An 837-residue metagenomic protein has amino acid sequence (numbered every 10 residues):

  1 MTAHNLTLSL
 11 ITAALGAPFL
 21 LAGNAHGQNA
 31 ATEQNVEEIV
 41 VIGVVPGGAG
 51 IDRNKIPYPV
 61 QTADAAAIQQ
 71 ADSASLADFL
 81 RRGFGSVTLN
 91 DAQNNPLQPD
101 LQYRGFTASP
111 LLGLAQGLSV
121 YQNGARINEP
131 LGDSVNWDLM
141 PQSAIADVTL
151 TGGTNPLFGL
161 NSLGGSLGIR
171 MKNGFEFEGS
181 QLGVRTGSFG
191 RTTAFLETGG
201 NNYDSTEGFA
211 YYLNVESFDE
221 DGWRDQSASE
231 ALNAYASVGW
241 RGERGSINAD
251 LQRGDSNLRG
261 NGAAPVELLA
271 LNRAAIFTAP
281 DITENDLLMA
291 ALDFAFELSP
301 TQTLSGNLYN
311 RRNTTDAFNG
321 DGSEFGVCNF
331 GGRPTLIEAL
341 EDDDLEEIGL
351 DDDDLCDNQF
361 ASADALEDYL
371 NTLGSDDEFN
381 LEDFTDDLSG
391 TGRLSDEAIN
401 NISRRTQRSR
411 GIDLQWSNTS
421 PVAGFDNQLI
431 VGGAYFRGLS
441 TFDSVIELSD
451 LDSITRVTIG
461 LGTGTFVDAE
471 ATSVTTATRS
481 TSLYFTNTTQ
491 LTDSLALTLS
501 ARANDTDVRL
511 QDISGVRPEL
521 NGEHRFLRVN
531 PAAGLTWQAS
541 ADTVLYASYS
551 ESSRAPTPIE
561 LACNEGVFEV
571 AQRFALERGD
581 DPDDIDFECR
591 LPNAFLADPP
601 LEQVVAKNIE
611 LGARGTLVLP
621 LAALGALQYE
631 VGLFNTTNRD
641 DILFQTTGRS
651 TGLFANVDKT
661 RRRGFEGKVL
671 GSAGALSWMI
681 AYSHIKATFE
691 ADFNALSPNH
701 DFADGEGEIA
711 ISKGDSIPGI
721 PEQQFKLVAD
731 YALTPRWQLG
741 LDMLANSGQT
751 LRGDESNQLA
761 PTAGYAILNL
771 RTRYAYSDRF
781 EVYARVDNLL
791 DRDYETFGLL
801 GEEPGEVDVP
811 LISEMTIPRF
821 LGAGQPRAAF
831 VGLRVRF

Functional and structural regions predicted by a protein language model:
E38-A71, L97-L101, L118: N-terminal periplasmic "start-of-domain" segments of outer-membrane beta-barrel proteins
D52, R81-A125, E129: Extracytoplasmic beta-strand/coil segments of soluble accessory domains associated with Gram-negative outer-membrane
I127-E129, D138-G183, R836: A beta-strand signature from Gram-negative outer-membrane beta-barrel systems, especially the internal plug domain
G179-Q181, T186-D219, W223-N261, P280-T303 (+2 more regions): Transmembrane beta-barrel wall of Gram-negative outer-membrane proteins
S246, D286-I513, S672, M679: Face-selective signature of the C-terminal outer-membrane beta-barrel domain
T303-Y309, N313-N319, Q538, V544-S550 (+6 more regions): Membrane-embedded beta-barrel scaffold of Gram-negative outer-membrane proteins
S417-N418, A423, Q490-L497, T506 (+3 more regions): Gram-negative outer-membrane beta-barrel transporters
S553, F644, A745-R752, R773-F837: C-terminal beta-signal and adjacent terminal beta-strands/loops of Gram-negative outer-membrane beta-barrel proteins
